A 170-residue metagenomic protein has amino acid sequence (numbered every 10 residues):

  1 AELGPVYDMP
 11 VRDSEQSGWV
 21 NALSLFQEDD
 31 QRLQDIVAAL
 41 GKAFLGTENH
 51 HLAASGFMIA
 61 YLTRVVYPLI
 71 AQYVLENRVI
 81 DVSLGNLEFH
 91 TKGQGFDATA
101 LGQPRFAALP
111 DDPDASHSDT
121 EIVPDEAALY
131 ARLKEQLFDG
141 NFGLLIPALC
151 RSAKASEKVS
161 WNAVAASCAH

Functional and structural regions predicted by a protein language model:
A1-D35: A eukaryotic "domain-start" boundary segment
L23-H170: Hydrophobic, aromatic-lined core segments that form the binding pocket/scaffold for planar heteroaromatic ligands
